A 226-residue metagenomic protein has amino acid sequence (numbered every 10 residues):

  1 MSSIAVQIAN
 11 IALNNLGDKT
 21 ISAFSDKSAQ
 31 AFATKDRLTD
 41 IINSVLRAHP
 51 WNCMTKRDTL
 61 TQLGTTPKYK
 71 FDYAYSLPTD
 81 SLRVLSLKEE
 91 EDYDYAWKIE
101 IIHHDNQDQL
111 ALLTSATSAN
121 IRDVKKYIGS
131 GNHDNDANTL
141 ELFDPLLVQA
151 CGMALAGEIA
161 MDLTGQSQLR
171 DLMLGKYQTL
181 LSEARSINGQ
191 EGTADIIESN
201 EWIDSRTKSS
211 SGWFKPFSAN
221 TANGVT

Functional and structural regions predicted by a protein language model:
M1-F24, A219-T226: Short, intrinsically disordered N-terminal pre-domain segments
S2-A5, T34, Y177: Generic alpha-helix initiation/capping and coil-helix boundary signal
Q7-I8, D94-T226: Internal mixed-charge
L13, G17, I21, I42 (+5 more regions): Hydrophobic/aromatic-lined pockets within catalytic cores
D18, D26, K56-L60: An acidic- and aromatic-residue-enriched active-site/binding cleft used to recognize and process polar
S25-F32: Conserved short loop/turn motifs at secondary-structure junctions
F32-D105, F143-L163: Divalent metal-cofactor coordination and adjacent catalytic microenvironments
